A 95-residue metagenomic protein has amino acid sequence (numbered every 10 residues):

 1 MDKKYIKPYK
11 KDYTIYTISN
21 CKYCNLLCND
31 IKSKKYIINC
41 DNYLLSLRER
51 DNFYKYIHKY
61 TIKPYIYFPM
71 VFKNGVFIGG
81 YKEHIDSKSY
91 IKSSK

Functional and structural regions predicted by a protein language model:
D2-C40: Local sequence-structure signature of Cys/Sec-based thiol-disulfide redox active-site neighborhoods
Y23, L45, I78-G79: Glycine-/small-residue-rich active-site loops that bind phosphorylated ligands and cofactors
N42-I66: Thioredoxin-like thiol-disulfide oxidoreductase module
K73-K95: Non-catalytic, surface beta->alpha helical segment in thiol-disulfide oxidoreductase systems
